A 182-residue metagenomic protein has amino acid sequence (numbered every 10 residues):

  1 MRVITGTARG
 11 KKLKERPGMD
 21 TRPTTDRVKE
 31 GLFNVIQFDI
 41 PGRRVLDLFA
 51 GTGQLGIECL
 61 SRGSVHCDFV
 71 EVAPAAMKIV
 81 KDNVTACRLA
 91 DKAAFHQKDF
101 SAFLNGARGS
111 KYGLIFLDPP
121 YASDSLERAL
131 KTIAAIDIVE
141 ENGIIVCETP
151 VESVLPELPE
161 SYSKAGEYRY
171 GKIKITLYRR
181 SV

Functional and structural regions predicted by a protein language model:
M1-V182: Class I S-adenosyl-L-methionine-dependent methyltransferase catalytic core
